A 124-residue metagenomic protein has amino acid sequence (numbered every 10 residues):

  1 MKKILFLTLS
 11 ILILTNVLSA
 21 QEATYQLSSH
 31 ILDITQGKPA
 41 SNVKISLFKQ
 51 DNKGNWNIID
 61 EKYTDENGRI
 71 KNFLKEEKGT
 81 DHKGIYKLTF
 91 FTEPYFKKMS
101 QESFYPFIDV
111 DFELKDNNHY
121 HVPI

Functional and structural regions predicted by a protein language model:
M1-I4: Positively charged n-region of N-terminal signal peptides that target proteins for export
L7-A40, K49, W56: Beta-strand-rich domain onsets/edges
K44-F48, K87-T89: Beta-strand signatures of extracellular beta-sandwich domains
K53-F73: Short, acidic Ser/Thr/Gly-rich low-complexity loop/linker segments typical of extracellular and cell-surface proteins
I59-Y63, E76-K78, K98-M99, D109-F112: Beta-strand-rich interaction surfaces with strong enrichment in secreted/lumenal proteins
K71-G84: Short Pro-Gly-centered beta-turn/loop motif in secreted/extracellular proteins
K83-I124: Feature of secretome-associated and extracellular-like proteins
